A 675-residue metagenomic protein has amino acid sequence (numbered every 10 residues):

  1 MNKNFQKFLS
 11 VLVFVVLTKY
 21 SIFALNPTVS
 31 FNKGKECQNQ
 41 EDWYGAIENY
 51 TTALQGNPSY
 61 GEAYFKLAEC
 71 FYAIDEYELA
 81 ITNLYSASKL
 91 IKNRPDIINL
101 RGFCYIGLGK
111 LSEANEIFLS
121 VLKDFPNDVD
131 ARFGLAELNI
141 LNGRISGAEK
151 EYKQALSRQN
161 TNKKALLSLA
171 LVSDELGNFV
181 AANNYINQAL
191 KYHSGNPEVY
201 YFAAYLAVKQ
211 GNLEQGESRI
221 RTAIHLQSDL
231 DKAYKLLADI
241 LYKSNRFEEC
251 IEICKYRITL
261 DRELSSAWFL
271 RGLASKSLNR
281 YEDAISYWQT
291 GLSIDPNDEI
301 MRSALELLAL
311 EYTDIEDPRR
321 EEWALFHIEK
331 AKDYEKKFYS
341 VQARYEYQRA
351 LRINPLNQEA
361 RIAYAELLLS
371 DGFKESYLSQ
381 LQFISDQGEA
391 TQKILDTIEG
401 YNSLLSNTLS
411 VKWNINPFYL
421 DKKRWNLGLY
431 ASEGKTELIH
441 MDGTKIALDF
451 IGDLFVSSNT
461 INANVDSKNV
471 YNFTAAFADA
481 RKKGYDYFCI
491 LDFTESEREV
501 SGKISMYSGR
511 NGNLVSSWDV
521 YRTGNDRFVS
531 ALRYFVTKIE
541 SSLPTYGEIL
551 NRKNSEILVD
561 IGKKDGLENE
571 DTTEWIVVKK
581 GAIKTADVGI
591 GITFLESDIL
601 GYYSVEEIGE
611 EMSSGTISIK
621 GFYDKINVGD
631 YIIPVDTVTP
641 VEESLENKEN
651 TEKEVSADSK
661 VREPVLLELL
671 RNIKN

Functional and structural regions predicted by a protein language model:
I22-V29, E311-F326, N416-D421: TPR-adjacent "capping" and linker segments in tetratricopeptide-repeat scaffold/adaptor proteins
N26-T28, G61-E62, R94-D96, V129-D130 (+9 more regions): Helix-start (N-cap) detector for alpha-helical repeat units in TPR-like alpha-solenoids, especially tetratricopeptide
N32, K66, L100, G134 (+8 more regions): Canonical tetratricopeptide repeat
N39-T52, A73-S86, G107-S120, L141-Q154 (+7 more regions): Structural signature of tandem alpha-helical TPR/SEL1-like repeats, specifically the intra-repeat loop/turn
G56, L90-I91, D124-F125, R158 (+7 more regions): Structural marker of alpha-solenoid helical repeat scaffolds
S218-R221, K255, L270, N279 (+3 more regions): Surface-exposed, polar/charged interaction patches used for macromolecular assembly or partner binding
